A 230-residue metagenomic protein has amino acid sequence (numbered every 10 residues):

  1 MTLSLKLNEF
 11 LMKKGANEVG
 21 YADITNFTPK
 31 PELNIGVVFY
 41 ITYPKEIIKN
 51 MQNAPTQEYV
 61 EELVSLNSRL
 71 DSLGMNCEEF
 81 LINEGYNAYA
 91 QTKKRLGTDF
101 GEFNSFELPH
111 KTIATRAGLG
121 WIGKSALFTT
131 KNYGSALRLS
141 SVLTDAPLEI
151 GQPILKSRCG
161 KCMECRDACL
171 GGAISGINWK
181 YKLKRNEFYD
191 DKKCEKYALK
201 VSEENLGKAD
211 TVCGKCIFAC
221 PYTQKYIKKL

Functional and structural regions predicted by a protein language model:
M1-S68, S72-M75: Non-catalytic, usually N-terminal nucleic-acid engagement modules in DNA/RNA processing proteins
F27, S65-L230: Catalytic cores of enzyme domains
